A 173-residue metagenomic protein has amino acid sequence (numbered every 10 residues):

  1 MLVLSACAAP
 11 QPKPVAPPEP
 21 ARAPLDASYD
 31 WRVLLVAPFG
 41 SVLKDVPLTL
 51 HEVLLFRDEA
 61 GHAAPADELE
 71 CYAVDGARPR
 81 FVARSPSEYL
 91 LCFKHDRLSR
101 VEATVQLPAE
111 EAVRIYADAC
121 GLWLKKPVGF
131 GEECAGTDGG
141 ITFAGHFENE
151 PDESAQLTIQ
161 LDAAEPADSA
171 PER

Functional and structural regions predicted by a protein language model:
M1-S5: Sec-dependent bacterial lipoprotein signal peptides
C7-L122, A163-R173: Short helix/turn-capping signatures at newly exposed starts of structured segments
E110-R173: A charged, solvent-exposed segment within the mature domains of Sec-exported extracytoplasmic proteins
